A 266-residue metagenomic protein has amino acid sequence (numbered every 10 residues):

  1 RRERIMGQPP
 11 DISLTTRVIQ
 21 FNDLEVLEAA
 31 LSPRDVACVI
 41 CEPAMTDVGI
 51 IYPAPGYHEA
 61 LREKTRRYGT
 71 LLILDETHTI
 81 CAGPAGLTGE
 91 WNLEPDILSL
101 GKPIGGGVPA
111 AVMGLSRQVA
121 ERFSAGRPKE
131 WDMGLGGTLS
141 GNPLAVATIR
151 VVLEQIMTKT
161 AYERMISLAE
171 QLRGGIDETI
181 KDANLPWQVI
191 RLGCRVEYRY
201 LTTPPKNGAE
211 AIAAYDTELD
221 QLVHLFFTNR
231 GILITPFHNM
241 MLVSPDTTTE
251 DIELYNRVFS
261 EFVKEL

Functional and structural regions predicted by a protein language model:
R1-L266: Conserved N-terminal phosphate-binding loop of PLP-dependent enzymes in the Aspartate aminotransferase
